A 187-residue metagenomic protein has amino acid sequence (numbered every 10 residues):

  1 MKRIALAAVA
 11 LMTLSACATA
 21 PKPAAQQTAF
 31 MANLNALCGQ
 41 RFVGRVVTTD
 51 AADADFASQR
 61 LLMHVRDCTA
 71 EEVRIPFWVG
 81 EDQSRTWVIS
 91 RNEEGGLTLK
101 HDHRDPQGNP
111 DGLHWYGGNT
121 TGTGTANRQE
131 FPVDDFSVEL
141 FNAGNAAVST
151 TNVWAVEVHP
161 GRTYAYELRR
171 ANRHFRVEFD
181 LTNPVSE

Functional and structural regions predicted by a protein language model:
M1-I4: Positively charged n-region of N-terminal signal peptides that target proteins for export
Q26-A52: Tryptophan-anchored aromatic micro-motifs
V43-T69: Short, solvent-exposed loop/hinge segments that bridge or flank secondary-structure elements
V73-G80, H101-D102, Y166-R169: Short beta-strand segments that buttress and anchor functional surface loops
V88-L140: An exposed acidic His-Trp-rich patch
H114-N119, G161-E187: Edge beta-strand at a domain terminus
